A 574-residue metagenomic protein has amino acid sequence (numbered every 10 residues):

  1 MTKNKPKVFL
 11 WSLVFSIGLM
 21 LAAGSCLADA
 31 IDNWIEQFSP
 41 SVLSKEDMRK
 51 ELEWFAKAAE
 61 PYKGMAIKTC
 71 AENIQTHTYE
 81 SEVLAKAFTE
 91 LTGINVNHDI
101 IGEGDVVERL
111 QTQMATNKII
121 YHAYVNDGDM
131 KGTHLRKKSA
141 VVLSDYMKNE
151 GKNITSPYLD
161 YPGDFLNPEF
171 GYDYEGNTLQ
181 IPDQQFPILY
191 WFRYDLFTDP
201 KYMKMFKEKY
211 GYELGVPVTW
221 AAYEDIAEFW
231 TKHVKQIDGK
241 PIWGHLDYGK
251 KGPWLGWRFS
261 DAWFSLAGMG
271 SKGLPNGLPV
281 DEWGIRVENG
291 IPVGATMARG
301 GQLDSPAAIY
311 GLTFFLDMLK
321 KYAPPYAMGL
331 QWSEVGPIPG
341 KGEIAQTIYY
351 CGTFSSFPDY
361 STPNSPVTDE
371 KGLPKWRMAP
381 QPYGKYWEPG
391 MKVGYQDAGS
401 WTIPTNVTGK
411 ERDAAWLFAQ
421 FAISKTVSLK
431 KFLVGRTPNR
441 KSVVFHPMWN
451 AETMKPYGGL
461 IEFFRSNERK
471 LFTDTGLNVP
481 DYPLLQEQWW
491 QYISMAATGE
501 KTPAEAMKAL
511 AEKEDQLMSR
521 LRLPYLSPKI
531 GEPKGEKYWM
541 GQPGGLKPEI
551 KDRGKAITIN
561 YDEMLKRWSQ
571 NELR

Functional and structural regions predicted by a protein language model:
D29, K86-F165, P200-K201, M205-K207 (+3 more regions): Extracytoplasmic "Venus flytrap"/periplasmic binding protein-like
A30-P61, G128-L189, L373-Q381, R553-R574: Hinge/lid segment of periplasmic solute-binding proteins
S44, R49-L52, G64-V83, F186: Extracytoplasmic "Venus flytrap"
R49-W54, A66, L373-Y383, Y395 (+3 more regions): Long, aromatic- and glycine/proline-rich binding clefts that accommodate carbohydrate-like moieties
E51-A58, Q75-N95, W191, D195 (+1 more regions): Short, polar/charged alpha-helical segment
G128-K148, D164-Y212, E224, D247-T296 (+2 more regions): Periplasmic solute-binding protein
G176, K320-Y326, I344-Q346, T362-V444 (+2 more regions): Extracytoplasmic/periplasmic substrate-recognition and gating elements
A222-E228, L266-G329, G372, R377-P382: Glycine-centered hinge/linker elements that transmit conformational signals in sensory and ligand-binding systems
